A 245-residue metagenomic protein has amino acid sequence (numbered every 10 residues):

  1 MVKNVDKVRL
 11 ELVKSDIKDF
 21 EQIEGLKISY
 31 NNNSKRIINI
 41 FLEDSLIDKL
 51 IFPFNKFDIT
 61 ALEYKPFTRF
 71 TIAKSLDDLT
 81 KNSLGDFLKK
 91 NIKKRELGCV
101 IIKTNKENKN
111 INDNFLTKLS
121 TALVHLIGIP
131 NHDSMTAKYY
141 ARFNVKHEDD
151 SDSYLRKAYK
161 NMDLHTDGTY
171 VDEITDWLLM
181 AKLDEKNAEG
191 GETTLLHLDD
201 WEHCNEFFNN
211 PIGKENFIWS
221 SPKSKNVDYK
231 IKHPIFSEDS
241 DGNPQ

Functional and structural regions predicted by a protein language model:
V2-L79, K94-L97, I101, F143-Q245: Active-site environment of non-heme Fe oxygenases that use a 2-His-1-carboxylate facial triad
F67-R69, K81-N108, D113-P130: N-terminal functional module of multi-domain proteins
N114, K118, A122, S134 (+2 more regions): Residues forming well-ordered secondary-structure scaffolds
L119-L155: A gly/proline- and charged-residue-enriched helix-loop-helix capping module
